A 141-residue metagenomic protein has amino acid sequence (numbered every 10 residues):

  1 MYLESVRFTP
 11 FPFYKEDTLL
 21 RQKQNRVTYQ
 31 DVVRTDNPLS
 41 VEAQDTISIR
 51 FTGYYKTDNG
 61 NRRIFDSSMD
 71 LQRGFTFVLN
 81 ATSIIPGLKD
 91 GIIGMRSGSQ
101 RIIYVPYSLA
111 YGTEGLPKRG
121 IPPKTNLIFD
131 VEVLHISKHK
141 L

Functional and structural regions predicted by a protein language model:
M1-L141: Cross-family detector of peptidyl-prolyl cis-trans isomerase
